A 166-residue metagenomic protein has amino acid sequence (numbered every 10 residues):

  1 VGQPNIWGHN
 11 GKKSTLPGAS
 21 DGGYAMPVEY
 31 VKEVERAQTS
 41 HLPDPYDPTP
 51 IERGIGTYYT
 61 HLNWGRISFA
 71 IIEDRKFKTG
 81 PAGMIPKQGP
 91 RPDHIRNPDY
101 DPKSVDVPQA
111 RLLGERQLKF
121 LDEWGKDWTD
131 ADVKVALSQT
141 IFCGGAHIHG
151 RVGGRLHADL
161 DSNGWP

Functional and structural regions predicted by a protein language model:
V1-P166: Metal-dependent phosphoester/phosphodiester hydrolase catalytic core
